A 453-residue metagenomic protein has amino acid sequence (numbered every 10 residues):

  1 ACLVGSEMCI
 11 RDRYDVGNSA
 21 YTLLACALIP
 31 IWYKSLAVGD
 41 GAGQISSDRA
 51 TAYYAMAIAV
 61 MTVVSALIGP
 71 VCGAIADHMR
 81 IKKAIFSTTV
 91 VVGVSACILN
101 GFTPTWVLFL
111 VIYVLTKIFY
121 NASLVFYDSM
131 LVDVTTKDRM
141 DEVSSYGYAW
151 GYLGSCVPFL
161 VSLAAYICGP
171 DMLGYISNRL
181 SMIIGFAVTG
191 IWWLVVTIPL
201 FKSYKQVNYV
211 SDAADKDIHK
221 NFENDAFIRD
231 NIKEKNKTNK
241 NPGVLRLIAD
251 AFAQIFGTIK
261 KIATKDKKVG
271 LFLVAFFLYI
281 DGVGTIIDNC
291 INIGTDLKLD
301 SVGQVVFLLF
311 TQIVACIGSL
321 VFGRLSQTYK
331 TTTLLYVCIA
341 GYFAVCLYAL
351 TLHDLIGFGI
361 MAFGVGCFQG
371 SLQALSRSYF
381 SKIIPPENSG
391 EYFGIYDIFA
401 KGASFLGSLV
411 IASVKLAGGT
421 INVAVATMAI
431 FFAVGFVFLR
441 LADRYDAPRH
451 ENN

Functional and structural regions predicted by a protein language model:
C2-I10: Short, small-residue-biased leader/transition segments that mark boundaries at the very start of proteins
S6, Q206-L273: Juxtamembrane intracellular "pre-TM" segments in multi-pass secondary transporters
C26-T51, D288-Q304: Short amphipathic helix-loop junctions that connect adjacent transmembrane helices in Major Facilitator Superfamily/SLC
I45-D48, Y166-I191, S413-F432: A membrane-interface helix-boundary motif in multi-pass transporters
L67-R80, I317-K330, K415: Helix-to-loop junctions at the C-terminal end of transmembrane segments in multipass secondary transporters
A84-L99, T333-Y348: Structural signature of the two symmetry-related core transmembrane helices
G101-Y113, L350-M361: Helix-loop junctions at membrane interfaces in 12-TM secondary transporters
W192-S203, A426-N453: Multi-pass alpha-helical transporter architecture, strongest for 12-TM Major Facilitator/SLC carriers used
